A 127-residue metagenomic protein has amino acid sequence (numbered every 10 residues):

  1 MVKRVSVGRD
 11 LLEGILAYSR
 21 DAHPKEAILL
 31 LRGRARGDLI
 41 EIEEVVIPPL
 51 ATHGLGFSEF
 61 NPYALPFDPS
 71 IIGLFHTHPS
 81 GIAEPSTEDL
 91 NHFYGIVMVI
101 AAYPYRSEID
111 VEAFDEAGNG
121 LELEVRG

Functional and structural regions predicted by a protein language model:
M1-I71, P79-G127: Conserved beta-strand-loop surface patch within small alpha/beta domains used for substrate/adaptor or ligand engagement
